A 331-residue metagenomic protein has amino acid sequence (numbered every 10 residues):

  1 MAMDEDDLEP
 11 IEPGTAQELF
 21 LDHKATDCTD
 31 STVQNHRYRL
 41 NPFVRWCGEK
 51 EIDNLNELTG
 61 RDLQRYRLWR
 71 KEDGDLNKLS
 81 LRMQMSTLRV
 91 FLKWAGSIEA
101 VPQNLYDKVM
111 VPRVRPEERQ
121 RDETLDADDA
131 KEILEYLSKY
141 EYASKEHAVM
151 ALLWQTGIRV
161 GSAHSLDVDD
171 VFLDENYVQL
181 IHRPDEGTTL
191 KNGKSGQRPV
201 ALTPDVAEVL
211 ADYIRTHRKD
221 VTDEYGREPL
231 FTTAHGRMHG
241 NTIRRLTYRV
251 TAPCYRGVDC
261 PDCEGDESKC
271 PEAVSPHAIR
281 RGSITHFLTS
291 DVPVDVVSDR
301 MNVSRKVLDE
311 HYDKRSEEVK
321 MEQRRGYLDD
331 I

Functional and structural regions predicted by a protein language model:
A2-E5, Q17-Q120: N-terminal core-binding DNA-recognition domain of tyrosine recombinases/integrases
V33, L88, V149-M150, G157-L166 (+1 more regions): Alpha-helix N-cap/helix-start motif at helix boundaries, enriched for small hydrophobics
R115-E132, T188-P204, V221-R227: DNA breakage-rejoining catalytic core of tyrosine-based enzymes
A127, K131-V160, S195, Y225 (+1 more regions): Basic, Lys/Arg- and aromatic-enriched nucleic-acid-binding interface segment
S165-V209: Conserved tyrosine-mediated DNA breakage-rejoining catalytic core shared by Y-recombinases
P204-P271: Active-site/catalytic core of tyrosine-dependent DNA strand-transfer enzymes
R244-D299, K306: Short, basic (Lys/Arg/His-rich) helix/loop patches that form interaction surfaces in the mid-to-C-terminal regions
M301-G326: Catalytic-site neighborhood detector that most strongly recognizes the C-terminal catalytic loop/helix of tyrosine
